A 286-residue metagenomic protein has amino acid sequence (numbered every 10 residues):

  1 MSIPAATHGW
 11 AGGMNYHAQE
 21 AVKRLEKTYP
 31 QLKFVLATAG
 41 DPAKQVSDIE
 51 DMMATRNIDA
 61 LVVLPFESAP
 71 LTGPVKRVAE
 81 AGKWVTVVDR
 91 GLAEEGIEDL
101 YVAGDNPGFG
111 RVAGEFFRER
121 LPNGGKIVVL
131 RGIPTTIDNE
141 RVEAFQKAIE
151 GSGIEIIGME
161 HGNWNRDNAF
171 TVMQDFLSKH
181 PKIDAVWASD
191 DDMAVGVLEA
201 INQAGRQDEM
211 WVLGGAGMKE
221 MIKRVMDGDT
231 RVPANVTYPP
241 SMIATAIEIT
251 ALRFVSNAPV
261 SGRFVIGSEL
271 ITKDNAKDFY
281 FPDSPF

Functional and structural regions predicted by a protein language model:
M1-F286: A residue-level marker of the well-folded mature domains of exported/periplasmic proteins
